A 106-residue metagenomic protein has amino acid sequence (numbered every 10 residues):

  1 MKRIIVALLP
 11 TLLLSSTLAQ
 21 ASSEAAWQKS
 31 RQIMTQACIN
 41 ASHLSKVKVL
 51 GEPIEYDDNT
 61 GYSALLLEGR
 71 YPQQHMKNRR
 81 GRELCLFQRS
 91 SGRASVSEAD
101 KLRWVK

Functional and structural regions predicted by a protein language model:
K2-P10: Sec-dependent signal peptide recognition, specifically the positively charged N-region followed immediately by
L14-L18: N-terminal signal peptide c-region/cleavage motif recognized by signal peptidases
A19-K106: Mitochondrial intermembrane space
